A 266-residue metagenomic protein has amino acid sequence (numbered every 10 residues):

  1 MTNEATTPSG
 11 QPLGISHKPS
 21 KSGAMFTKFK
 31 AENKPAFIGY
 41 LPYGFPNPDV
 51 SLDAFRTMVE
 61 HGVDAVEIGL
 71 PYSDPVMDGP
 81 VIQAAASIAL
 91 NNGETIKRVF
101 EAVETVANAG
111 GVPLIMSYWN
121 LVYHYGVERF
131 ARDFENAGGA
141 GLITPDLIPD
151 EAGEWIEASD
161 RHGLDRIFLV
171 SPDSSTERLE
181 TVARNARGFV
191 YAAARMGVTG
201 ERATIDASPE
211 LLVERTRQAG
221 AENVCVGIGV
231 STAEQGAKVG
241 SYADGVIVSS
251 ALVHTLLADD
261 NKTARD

Functional and structural regions predicted by a protein language model:
M1-A5, Q11-L13, E214-E222, S231-D266: Alpha/beta catalytic cores of nucleotide-metabolism and tRNA/nucleoside-modifying enzymes
T2-Y40, V103-E104: N-terminal amphipathic alpha-helix/helix-capping segment at the start of soluble metabolic enzymes
H17-F29, P48, Y72-I82, N91-E104 (+6 more regions): Active-site-adjacent beta->alpha loops and helix N-cap segments on the catalytic face of soluble alpha/beta enzymes
E32-I38, N108-Y118, S159-L169, R217-G227: Short beta-strand/loop segments at the ligand-binding rim of alpha/beta enzyme cores
G39, M58, G69, F134 (+3 more regions): Conserved, mostly hydrophobic/aromatic
P42, M116-H124, I148-P149, V170-S174 (+1 more regions): Glycine-rich beta-to-alpha transition loops that act as phosphate-gripper elements at the mouths of alpha/beta enzyme
D49-M58, S174-R184, V226, V230-V246: Catalytic cores of alpha/beta
D64-P75, G139-I143, I148, V190-G200 (+2 more regions): Glycine-rich phosphate-binding active-site loops on the catalytic face of alpha/beta enzymes
